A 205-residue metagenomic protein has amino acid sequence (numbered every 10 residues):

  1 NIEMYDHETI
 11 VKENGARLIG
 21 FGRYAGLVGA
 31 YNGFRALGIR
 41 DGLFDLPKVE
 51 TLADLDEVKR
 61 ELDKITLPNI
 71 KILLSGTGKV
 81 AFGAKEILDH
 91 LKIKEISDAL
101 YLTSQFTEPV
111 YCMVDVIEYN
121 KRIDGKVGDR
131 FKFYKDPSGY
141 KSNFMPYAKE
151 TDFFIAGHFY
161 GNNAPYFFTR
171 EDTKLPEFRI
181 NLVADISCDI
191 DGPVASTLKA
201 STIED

Functional and structural regions predicted by a protein language model:
N1-M4, F153: Metallocofactor- and cofactor-centric catalytic cores in central/energy metabolism, strongly enriched
E3-R60, L182, S187-D205: Adenosine-phosphate binding glycine-rich loop
I10, Y101, G161: Residue-level "edge-of-site" marker
N14, D89-L91, P165, L198: Alpha-helix termini
L18, G22, E61, L73 (+2 more regions): Glycine- and other small-residue-rich loops at beta-strand/loop junctions that grip anionic moieties
F44-E150: Glycine-rich phosphate/diphosphate-binding loop of Rossmann-like nucleotide-binding domains
P109-E204: Rossmann-like adenosine-cofactor binding region
